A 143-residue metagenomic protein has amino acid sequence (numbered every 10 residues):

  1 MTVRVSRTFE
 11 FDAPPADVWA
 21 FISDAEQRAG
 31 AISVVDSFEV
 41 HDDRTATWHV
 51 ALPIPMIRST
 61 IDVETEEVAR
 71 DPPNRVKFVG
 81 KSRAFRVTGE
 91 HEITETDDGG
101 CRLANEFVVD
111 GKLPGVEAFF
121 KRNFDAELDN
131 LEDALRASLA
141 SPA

Functional and structural regions predicted by a protein language model:
M1-T45: Hydrophobic ligand-binding cavity/cleft-lining segments
T2-T8, S33, T45, D62 (+3 more regions): Intrinsic-disorder/low-complexity, polar/charged segments enriched in Ser/Thr/Lys/Arg/Asp/Glu/Gln
R7, V35-D36, D62-A69, G80 (+2 more regions): Hydrophobic/aromatic beta-strand elements that line small-molecule binding cavities or substrate pockets in beta-rich
P15, V40-D43, V68-P73, E92-R102: A short, structured loop/turn motif at beta-sheet edges
V18-I22, R28, A46-W48, E67 (+4 more regions): Hydrophobic pocket/interface hotspot
E26, F124, L128-A143: Short amphipathic alpha-helical signal-transduction/dimerization elements
E39-S82, A134, S138-P142: Glycine-rich portal/gate segments that line the openings of hydrophobic small-molecule binding cavities
V79-D133: Beta-strand/loop substructures that line and gate deep hydrophobic ligand-binding cavities in soluble
